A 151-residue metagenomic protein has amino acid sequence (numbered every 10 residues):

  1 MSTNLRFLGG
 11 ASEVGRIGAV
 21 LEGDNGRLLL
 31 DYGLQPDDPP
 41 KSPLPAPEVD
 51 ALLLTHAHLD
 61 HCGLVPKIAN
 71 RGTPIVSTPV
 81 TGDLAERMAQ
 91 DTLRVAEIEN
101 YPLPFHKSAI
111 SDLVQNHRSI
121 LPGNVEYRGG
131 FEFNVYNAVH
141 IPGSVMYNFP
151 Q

Functional and structural regions predicted by a protein language model:
M1-P47, S119-Q151: Core dinuclear metal-dependent hydrolase active-site scaffold
A11-R16, V20-L54, H58-T73, S77-D83 (+1 more regions): Pre-active-site segment of Zn-dependent metallo-hydrolases
